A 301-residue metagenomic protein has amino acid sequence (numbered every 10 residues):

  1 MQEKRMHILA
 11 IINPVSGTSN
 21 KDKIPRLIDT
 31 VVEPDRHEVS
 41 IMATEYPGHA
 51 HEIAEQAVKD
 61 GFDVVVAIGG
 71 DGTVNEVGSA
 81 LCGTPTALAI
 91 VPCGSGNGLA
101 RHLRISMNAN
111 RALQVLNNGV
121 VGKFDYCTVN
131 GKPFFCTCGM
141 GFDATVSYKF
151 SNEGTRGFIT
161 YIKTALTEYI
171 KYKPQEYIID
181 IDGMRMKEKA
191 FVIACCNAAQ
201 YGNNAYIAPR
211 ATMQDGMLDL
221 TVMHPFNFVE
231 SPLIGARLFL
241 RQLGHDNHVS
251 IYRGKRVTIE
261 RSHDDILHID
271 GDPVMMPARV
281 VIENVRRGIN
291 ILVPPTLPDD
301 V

Functional and structural regions predicted by a protein language model:
M1-V65, P298-V301: ATP/NTP phosphate-donor binding region
K21, I181, K187, V222-V301: ATP/nucleoside-binding phosphotransfer catalytic cores, i.e., glycine-rich phosphate-binding loops
D35, T44, G83-V192: Catalytic core of DAGKc-family lipid kinases
A67-D71: N-terminal glycine-rich "phosphate-gripper" loop used for MgATP/nucleotide binding and carboxylate activation
G72-T86: Short Gly/Thr/Asp-enriched flexible loops that form oxyanion-binding sites at enzyme active sites
A194-I234, F239-L243: Internal helical hairpin/lid segments
